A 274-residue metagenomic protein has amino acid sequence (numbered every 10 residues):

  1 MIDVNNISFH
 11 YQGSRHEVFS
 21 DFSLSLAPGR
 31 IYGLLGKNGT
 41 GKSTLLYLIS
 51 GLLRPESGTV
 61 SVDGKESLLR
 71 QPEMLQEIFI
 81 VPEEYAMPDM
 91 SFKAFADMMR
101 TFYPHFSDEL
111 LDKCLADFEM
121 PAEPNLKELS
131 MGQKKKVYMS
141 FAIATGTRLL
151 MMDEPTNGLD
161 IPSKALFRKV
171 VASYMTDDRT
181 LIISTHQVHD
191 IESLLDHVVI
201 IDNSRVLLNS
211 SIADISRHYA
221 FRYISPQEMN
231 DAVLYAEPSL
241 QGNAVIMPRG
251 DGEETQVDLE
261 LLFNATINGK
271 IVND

Functional and structural regions predicted by a protein language model:
M1-V4, S8-D21, P28: A short, flexible loop at the N-terminus of ABC-type nucleotide-binding domains that lies
Y32-K37: The feature captures the beta-strand-to-loop junction immediately N-terminal to the Walker
G41, G58-L69, E73-M74: Conserved ABC transporter NBD signature motif
S50: Helix-to-loop junction immediately C-terminal to a conserved catalytic motif
I80-V137: ABC-family P-loop ATPase nucleotide-binding domains
L150-E154: Catalytic Walker B motif of ABC-type/P-loop ATPase nucleotide-binding domains
T156-D160: Short loop immediately C-terminal to the Walker-B catalytic DE motif in ABC-type ATPase nucleotide-binding domains
